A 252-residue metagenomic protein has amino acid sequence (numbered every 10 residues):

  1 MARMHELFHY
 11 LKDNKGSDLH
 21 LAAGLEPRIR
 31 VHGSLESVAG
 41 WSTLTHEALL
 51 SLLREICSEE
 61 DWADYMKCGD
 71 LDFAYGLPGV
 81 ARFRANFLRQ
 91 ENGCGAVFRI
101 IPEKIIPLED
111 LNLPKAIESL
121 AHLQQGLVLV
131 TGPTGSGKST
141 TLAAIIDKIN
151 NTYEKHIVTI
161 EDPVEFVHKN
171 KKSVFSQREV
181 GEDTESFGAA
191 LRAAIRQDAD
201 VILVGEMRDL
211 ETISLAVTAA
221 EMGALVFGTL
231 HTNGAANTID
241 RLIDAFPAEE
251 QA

Functional and structural regions predicted by a protein language model:
M1-A252: Short, flexible helix-loop junctions that flank or precede catalytic/ligand sites
